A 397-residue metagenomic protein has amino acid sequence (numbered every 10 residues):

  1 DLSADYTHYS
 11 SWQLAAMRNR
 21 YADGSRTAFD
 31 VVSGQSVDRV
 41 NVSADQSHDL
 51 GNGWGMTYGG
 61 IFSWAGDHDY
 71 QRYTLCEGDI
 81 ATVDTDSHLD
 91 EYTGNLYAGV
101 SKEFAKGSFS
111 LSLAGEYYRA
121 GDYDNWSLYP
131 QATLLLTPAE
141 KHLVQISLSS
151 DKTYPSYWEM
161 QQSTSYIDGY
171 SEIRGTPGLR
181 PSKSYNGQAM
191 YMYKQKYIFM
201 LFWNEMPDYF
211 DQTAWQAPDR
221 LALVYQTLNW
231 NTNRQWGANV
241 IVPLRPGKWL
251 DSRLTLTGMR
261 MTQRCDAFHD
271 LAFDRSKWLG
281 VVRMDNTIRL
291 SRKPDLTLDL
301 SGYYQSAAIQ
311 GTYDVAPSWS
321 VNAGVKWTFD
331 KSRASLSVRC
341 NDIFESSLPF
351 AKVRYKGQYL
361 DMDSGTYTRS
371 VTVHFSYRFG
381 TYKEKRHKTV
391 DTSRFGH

Functional and structural regions predicted by a protein language model:
D1-P130, T137-K141, Y197-M200, R234-T257 (+1 more regions): Face-selective signature of the C-terminal outer-membrane beta-barrel domain
Y6-S10, F62-H68, K102-K106, L113-G121 (+11 more regions): Transmembrane beta-strands of outer-membrane beta-barrel pores
W12-D23, H68-E77, G121-Y129, Y157-S165 (+7 more regions): Outer-membrane beta-barrel translocator domains and adjoining extracellular loop/strand segments of Gram-negative
S25-S33, G78-D86, E116-G121, Y170-P177 (+6 more regions): Extracellular loop and loop/strand-boundary signature of outer-membrane beta-barrel proteins
S36-V40, H88-G94, D124-L128, P181-G187 (+6 more regions): Residues that define the transmembrane beta-barrel architecture of outer-membrane proteins
R39-N41, L89, R180, I198-G258 (+1 more regions): Outer membrane beta-barrel strand-and-loop segments of large Gram-negative receptors, especially TonB-dependent
K152-M200, E205-P207, L223-G237, V242-R245 (+1 more regions): Outer-membrane beta-barrel signature, preferentially recognizing the C-terminal barrel domain of Gram-negative
S276-H397: Conserved C-terminal beta-signal and adjacent last beta-strands/turns of outer-membrane beta-barrel proteins
